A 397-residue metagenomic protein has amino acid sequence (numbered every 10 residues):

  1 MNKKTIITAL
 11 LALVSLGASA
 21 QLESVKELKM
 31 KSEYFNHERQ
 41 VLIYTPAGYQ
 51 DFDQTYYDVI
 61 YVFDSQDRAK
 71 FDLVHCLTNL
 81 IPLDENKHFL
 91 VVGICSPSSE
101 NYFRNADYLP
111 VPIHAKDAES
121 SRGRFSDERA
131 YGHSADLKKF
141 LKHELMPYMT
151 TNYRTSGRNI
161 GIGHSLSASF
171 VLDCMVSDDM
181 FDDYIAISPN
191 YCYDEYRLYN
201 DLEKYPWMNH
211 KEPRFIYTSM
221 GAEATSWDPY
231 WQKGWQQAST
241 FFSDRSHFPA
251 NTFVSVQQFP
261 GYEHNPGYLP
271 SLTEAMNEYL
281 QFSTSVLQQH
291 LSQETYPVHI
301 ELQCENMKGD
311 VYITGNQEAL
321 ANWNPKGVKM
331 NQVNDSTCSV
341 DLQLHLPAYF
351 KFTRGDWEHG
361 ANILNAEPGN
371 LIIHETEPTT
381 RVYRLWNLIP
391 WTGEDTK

Functional and structural regions predicted by a protein language model:
M1-T5: Positively charged n-region of N-terminal signal peptides that target proteins for export
I7-L10, E394: Serine/threonine-rich, low-complexity intrinsically disordered segments
L10-S19: Hydrophobic h-region of N-terminal signal peptides that target proteins for export in Gram-negative bacteria
Q21-Q293, G309, T314-A319, V333-C338 (+1 more regions): Non-catalytic cap/lid and distal C-terminal segments of serine-dependent acyl enzymes
L22, P297, G327: Beta-strand-rich binding-surface signature of beta-sandwich/beta-barrel folds used to engage anionic ligands
Y296-C304: A short, amphipathic beta-strand motif
Q303-P347, G355-E375: Aromatic-rich carbohydrate-binding modules that target alpha-glucans
N306, P378-K397: Compositionally biased low-complexity segments at domain edges in trafficked proteins and select soluble regulators
